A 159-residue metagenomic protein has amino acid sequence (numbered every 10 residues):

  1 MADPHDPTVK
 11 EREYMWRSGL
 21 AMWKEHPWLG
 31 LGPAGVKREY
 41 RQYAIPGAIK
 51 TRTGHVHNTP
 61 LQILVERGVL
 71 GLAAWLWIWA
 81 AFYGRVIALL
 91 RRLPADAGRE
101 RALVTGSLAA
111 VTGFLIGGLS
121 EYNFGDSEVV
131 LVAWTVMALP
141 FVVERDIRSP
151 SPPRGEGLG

Functional and structural regions predicted by a protein language model:
A2-R17, E25, L29-R67: Long extracytoplasmic/lumenal interhelical loops at the membrane interface of multi-pass membrane proteins
E11, V56-T59, V65, A74 (+3 more regions): A generic structural signal for residues located within well-ordered alpha-helices of large catalytic or ligand-binding
M15-S18, E39, T59, I63 (+5 more regions): Generic recognition of well-ordered alpha-helical segments
Q42-Y43, R85-A88, G118: Transmembrane helix-loop junction
R67-T112: Hydrophobic transmembrane alpha-helices and their immediate junctions
I78-A81, V104-S149: Transmembrane alpha-helices of multi-pass inner-membrane enzymes
G155-L158: Glycine-biased, low-complexity coil/linker segments
